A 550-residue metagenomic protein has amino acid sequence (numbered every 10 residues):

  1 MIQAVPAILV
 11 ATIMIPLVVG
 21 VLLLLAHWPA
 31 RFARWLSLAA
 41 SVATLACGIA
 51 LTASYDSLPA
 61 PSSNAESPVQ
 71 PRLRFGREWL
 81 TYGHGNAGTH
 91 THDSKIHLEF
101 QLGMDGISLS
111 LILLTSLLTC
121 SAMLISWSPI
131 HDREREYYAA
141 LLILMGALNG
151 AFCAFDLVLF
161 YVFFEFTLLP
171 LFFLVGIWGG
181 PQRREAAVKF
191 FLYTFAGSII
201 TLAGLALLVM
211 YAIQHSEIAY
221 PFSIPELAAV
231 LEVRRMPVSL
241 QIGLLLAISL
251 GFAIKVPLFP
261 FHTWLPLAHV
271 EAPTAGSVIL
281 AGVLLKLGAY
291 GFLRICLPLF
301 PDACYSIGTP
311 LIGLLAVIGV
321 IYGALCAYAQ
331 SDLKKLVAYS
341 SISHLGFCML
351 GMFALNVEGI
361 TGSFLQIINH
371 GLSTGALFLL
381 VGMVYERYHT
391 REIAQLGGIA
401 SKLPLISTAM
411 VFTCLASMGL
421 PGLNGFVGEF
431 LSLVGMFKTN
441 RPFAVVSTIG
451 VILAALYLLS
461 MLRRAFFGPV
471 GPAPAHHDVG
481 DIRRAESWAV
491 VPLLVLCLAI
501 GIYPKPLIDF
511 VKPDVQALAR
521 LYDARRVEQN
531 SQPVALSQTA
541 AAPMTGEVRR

Functional and structural regions predicted by a protein language model:
M1-I8, A26-A139, A219-A229, A542-M544: Transmembrane helix-loop-helix hairpins at membrane boundaries of multipass inner-membrane proteins
I2-Q3, N149-F155, L293-G308, C348-I368 (+1 more regions): Helix-coil boundary and interhelical linker segments in multi-pass alpha-helical membrane proteins
Q3-I15, M104-T115, V158-P170, Q241-F252 (+2 more regions): Structural signature of hydrophobic alpha-helical transmembrane segments
V10-A26, L38-L51, I112-W127, L144-L148 (+6 more regions): Central hydrophobic cores of alpha-helical transmembrane segments in multi-pass inner-membrane proteins across all
V19-A30, T119-H131, F173-Q182, V256-V270 (+2 more regions): C-terminal ends of transmembrane helices
A30, E136-I143, A147-M236, L240 (+2 more regions): Alpha-helical multi-pass transmembrane bundles of energy-transducing inner-membrane proteins
Y55-E99, I200-H262, L267, F292-L311 (+5 more regions): Juxtamembrane/interfacial segments at transmembrane-helix boundaries in multi-pass membrane proteins
F259, T374-L377, A444-D478: Predominantly late transmembrane helices and immediately cytosolic-facing juxtamembrane segments
